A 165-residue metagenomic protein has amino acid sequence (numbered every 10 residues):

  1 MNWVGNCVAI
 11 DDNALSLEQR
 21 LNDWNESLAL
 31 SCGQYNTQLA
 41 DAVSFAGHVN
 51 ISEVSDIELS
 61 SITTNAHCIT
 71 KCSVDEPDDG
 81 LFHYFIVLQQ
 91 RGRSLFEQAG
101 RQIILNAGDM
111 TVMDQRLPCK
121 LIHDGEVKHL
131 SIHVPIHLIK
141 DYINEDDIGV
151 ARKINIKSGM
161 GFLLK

Functional and structural regions predicted by a protein language model:
M1-H48, I57, R93-K165: Alpha-helical bundle regulatory/interaction domains
I51, E76-D79, H83-L88, I103 (+2 more regions): His/acidic/aromatic-lined binding-pocket segments of jelly-roll/cupin-type domains and related regulatory beta-sandwich
S55-I57, T63-T70, V74-F96: Glycine- and acidic-residue-biased ligand/ion/polar-headgroup-sensing regions
